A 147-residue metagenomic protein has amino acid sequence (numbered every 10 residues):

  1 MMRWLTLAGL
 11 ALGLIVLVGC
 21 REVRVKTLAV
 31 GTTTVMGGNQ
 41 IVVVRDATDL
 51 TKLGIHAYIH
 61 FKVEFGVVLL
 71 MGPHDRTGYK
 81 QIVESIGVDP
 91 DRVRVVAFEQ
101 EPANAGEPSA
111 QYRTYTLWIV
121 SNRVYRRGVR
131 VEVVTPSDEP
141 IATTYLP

Functional and structural regions predicted by a protein language model:
M1, V18-G19: Short, Lys/Arg-enriched N-terminal segments with co-localized hydrophobic residues within the first ~10-30 amino acids
M1-A8: Bacterial N-terminal signal peptides that target proteins for export
A8-V16: Bacterial N-terminal signal peptides
G19-P147: Exposed, flexible binding/inhibitory loops of compact, secreted disulfide-stabilized domains
